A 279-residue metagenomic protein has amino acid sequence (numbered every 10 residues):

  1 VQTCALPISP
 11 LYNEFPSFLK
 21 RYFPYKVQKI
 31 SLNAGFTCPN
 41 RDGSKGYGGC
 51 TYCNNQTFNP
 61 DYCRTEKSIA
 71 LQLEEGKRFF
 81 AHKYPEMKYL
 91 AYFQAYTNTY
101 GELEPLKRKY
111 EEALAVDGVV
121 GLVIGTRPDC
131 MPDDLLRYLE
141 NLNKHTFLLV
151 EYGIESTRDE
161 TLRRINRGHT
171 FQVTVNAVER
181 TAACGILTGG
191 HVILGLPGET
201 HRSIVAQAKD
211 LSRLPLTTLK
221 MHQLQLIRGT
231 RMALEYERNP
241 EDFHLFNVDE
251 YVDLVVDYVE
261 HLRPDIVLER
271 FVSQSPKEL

Functional and structural regions predicted by a protein language model:
V1-L6: Short, small-residue-biased leader/transition segments that mark boundaries at the very start of proteins
Y22-L71: Canonical Radical SAM [4Fe-4S] cluster-binding loop centered on the CxxxCxxC motif and its immediate flanking residues
Q28-L32, Y89-A91, L122-I124, L148-Y152 (+3 more regions): Hydrophobic faces of well-ordered beta-strands that scaffold small-molecule active sites in alpha/beta enzyme cores
Q56-G76, F80-L103, G118-M131, F147-V173 (+1 more regions): Core AdoMet radical
F80-H82, Y110-D117, R137-F147, E179-A183: Acidic (Asp/Glu)-rich catalytic clusters
V116-D117, L142, Q172-G190, L214 (+1 more regions): Alpha-helix-loop-beta-strand connector modules within alpha/beta enzyme cores
L194-E199, T218-L245, V267-L279: Flexible glycine/acidic-rich beta-alpha junction loops that bind and position SAM and/or redox cofactors in anaerobic
P197-R213: Catalytic cores of alpha/beta
